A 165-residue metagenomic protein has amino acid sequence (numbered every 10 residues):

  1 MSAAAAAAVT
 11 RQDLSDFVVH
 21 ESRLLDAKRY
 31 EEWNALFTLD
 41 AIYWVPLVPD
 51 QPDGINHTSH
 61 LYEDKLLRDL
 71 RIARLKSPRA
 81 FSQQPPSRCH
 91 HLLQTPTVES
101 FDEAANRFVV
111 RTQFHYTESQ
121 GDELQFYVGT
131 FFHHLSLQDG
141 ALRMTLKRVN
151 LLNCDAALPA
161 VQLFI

Functional and structural regions predicted by a protein language model:
M1, A105-R111, G121, Y127-A160: Short beta-strand edge/turn micro-motifs at domain boundaries
M1-L39: Short, low-complexity N-terminal intrinsically disordered segments enriched in polar/charged residues
S15-D16, C89-H91, V128: Short solvent-exposed loop/turn micro-motifs enriched in small/polar/acidic residues
E21, W33, R68, V110 (+1 more regions): Hydrophobic pocket/interface hotspot
L39-F101, A105-V110: A solvent-exposed, acidic/Ser-Thr-rich amphipathic alpha-helical stretch
P52, L163-I165: Flexible, surface-exposed loop regions and adjacent strand-edge segments of Gram-negative outer-membrane beta-barrel
E118: Catalytic core of tubulin tyrosine ligase-like
